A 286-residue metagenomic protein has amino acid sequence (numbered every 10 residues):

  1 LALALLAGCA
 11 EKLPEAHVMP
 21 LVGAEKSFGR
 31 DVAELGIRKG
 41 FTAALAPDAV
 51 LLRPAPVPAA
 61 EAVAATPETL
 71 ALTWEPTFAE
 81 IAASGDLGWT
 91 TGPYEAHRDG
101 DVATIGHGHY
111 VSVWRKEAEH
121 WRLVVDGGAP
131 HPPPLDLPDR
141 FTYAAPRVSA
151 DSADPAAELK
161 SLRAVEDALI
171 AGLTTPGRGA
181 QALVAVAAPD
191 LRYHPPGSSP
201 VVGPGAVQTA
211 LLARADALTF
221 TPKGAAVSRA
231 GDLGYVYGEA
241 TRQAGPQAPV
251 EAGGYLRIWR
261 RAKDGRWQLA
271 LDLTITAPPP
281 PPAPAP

Functional and structural regions predicted by a protein language model:
L1-G8: Bacterial N-terminal signal peptides
C9-P47, R122-V124, H131-Q181, A185 (+1 more regions): Short, low-complexity N-terminal intrinsically disordered segments enriched in polar/charged residues
A16-V22, G36-D86, A180-G231, Q247-V250: A solvent-exposed, acidic/Ser-Thr-rich amphipathic alpha-helical stretch
F28-G29, W74, L87-T91, V111-W114 (+7 more regions): Short, structured motif recognition centered on aromatic/hydrophobic residues
L45, A55-P56, G92-Y94, S112 (+5 more regions): A mature extracytoplasmic/lumenal domain signature
A62-A64, P76-I81, P93-A96, H109-R115 (+5 more regions): Hydrophobic/aromatic beta-strand elements that line small-molecule binding cavities or substrate pockets in beta-rich
A96-T104, R242-P249: Short, cysteine-centered beta-strand-loop-beta hairpins and adjacent loop/turn segments enriched in charged/polar
I105-T142, A252-P280: Short beta-strand edge/turn micro-motifs at domain boundaries
